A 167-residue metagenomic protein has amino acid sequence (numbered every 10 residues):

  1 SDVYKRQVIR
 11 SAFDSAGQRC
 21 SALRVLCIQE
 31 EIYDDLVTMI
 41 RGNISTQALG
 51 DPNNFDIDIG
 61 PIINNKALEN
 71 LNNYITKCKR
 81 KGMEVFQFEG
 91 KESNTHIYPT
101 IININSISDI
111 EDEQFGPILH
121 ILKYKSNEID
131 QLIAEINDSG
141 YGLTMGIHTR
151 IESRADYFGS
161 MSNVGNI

Functional and structural regions predicted by a protein language model:
S1-N105, N127-D130: ALDH superfamily catalytic-core signature
R80, H96-I167: Conserved C-terminal structural/oligomerization subdomain of aldehyde/semialdehyde dehydrogenase
